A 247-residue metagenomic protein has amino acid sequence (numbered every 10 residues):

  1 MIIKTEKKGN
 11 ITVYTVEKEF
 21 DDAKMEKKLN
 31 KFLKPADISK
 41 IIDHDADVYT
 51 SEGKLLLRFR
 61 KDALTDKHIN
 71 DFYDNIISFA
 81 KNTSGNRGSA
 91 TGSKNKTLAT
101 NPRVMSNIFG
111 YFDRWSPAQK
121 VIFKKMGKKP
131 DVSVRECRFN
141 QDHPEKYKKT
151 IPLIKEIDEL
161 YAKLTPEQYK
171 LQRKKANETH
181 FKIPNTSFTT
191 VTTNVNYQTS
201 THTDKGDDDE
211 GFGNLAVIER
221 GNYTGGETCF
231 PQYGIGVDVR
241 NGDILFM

Functional and structural regions predicted by a protein language model:
M1-L215, I235-V237: Fe(II)/2-oxoglutarate oxygenase catalytic core
I218-R240: A short beta-strand-loop-beta hairpin characteristic of the jelly-roll/cupin
D243: Structured mid-domain segments that build the active-site/substrate or prosthetic-cofactor binding neighborhood
